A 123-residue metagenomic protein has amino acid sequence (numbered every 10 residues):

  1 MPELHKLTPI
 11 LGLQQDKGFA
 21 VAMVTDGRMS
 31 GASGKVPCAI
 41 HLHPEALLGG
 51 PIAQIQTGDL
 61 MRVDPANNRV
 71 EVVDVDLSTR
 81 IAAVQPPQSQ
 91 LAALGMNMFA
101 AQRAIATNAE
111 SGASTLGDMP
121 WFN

Functional and structural regions predicted by a protein language model:
M1-N123: Feature captures the catalytic cores and cofactor-binding loops of soluble hydro-lyases/lyases that act on carboxylate
